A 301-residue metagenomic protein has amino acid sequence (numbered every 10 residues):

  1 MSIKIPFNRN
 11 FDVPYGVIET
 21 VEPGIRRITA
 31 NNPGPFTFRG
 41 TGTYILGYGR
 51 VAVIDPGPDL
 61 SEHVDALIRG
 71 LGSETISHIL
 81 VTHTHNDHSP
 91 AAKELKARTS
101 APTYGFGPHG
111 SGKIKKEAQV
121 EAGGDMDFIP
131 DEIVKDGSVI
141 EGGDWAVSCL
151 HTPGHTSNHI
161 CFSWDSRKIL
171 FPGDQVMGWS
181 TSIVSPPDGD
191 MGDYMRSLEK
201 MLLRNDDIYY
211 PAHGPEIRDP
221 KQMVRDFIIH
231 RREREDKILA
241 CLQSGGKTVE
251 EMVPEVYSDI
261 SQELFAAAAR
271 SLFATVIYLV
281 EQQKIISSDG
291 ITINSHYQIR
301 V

Functional and structural regions predicted by a protein language model:
I3-F7, A240-V301: C-terminal regulatory/interaction regions
F11, Y15-E74, C161-G173, G178: Conserved beta-strand hairpin/beta-sheet module of binuclear metal-dependent hydrolase folds, prominently
V21, R98-T99, N205: Short, structured coil segments at secondary-structure junctions
G24, L67, H213, I238 (+1 more regions): Residue-level signal for inorganic ion chemistry
R39, P58-D144, K168, G178 (+1 more regions): Active-site HxH/HxHxD metal-binding segment of metal-dependent hydrolases
V51-V53, P58-L60, V120-I129, V139 (+1 more regions): Metallo-beta-lactamase
T82-H88, H155, H213, T275: Histidine-centered divalent metal-coordination motifs
